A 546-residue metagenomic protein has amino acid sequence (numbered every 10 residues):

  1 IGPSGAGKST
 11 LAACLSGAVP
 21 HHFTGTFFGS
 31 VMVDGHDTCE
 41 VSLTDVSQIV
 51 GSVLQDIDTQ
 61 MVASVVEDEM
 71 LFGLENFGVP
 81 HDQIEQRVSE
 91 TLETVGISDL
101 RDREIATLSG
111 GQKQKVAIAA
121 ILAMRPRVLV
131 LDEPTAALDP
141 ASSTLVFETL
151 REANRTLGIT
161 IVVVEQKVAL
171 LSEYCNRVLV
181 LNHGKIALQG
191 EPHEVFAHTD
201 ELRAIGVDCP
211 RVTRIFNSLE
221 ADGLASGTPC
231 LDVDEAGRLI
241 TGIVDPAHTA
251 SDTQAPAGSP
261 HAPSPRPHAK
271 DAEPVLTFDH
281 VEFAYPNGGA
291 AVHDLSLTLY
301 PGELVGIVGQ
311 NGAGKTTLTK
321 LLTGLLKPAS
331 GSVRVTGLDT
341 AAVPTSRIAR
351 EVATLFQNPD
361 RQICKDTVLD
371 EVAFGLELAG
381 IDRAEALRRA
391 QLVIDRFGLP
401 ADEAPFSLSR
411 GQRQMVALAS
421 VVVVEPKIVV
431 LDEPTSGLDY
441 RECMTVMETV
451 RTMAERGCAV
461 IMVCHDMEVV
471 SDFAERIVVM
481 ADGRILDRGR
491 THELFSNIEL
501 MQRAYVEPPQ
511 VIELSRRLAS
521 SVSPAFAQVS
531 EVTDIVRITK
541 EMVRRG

Functional and structural regions predicted by a protein language model:
I1-P3, V308-Q310: The feature captures the beta-strand-to-loop junction immediately N-terminal to the Walker
S16, T323: Helix-to-loop junction immediately C-terminal to a conserved catalytic motif
G25-H36, G331-D339, I348: Conserved ABC transporter NBD signature motif
D82-L100, A384-A401: Conserved ABC ATPase "signature" region
E104-L108, Q112, A404-L408: Conserved ABC ATPase signature
L129-D132, V429-D432: Catalytic Walker B motif of ABC-type/P-loop ATPase nucleotide-binding domains
G184, D482-G483: Conserved ABC ATPase "signature" C-loop
